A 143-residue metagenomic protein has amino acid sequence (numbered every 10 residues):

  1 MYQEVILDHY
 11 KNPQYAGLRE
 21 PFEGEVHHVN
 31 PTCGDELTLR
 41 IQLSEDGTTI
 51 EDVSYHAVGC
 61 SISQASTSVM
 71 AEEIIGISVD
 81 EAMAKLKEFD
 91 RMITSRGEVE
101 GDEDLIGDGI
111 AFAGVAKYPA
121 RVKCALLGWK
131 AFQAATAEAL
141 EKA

Functional and structural regions predicted by a protein language model:
Y2-G17, V26, I77-A143: C-terminal binding/interaction regions
N12, A16-A57: Structured beta-strand/loop patches that form or line metal/cofactor-binding pockets in enzymes
C33, C60, C124: Functionally engaged cysteine thiol sites
A57-S63: Short, thiol/selenol-centered motifs that function as redox-active sites or metal-ligating centers
S66-S78: Alpha-helical support elements that line or immediately flank enzyme active sites and cofactor-binding pockets
